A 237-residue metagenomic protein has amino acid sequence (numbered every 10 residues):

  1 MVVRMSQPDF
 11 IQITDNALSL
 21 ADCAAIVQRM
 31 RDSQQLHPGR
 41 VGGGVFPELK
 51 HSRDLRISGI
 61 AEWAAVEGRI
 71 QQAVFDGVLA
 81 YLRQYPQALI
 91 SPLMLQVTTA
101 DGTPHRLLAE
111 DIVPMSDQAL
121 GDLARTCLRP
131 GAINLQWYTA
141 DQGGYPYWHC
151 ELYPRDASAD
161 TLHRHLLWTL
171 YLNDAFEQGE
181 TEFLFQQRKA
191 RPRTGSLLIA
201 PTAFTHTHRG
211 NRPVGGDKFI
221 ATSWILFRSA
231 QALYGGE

Functional and structural regions predicted by a protein language model:
M1-L197, T205-E237: Fe(II)/2-oxoglutarate oxygenase catalytic core
